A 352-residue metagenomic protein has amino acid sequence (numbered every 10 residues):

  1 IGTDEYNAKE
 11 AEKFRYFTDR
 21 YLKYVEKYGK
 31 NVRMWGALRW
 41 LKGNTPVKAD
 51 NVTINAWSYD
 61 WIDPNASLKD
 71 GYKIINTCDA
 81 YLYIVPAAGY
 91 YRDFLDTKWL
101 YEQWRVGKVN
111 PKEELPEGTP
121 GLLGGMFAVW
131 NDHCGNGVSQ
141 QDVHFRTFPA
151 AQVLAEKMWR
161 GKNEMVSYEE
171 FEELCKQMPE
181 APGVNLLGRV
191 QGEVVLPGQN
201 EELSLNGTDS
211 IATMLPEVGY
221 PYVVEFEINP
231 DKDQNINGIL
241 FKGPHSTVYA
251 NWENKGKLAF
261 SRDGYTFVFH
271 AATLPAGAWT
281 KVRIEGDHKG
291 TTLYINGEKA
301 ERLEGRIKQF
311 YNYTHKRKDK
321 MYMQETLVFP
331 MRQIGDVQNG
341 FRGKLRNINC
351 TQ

Functional and structural regions predicted by a protein language model:
G2-T53, W57-Y72: Active-site neighborhood of glycoside hydrolase catalytic domains
A8-E12, G135-N136, F269-H270: A generic structural signal for short coil/turn motifs at secondary-structure boundaries
W35, W57, T77-D79, V248-A250: Generic beta-sheet signal
W40, L82, K308: Positions that flank functional sites
T45-V52, Y59-E201: Flexible, acidic glycine-rich loops studded with aromatic residues
G192-Q352: Extracellular glycan-associated modules
